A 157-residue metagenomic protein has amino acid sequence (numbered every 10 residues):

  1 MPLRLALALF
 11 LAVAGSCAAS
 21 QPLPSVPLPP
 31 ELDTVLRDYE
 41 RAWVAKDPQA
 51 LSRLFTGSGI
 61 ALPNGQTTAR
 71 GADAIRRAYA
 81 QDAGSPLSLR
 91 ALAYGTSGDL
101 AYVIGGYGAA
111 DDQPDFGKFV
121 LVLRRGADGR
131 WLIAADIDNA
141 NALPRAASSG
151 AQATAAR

Functional and structural regions predicted by a protein language model:
M1-L5: Positively charged n-region of N-terminal signal peptides that target proteins for export
A6-S16: Bacterial N-terminal signal peptides
C17-G57, L143-R157: Short, low-complexity N-terminal intrinsically disordered segments enriched in polar/charged residues
Y39, L51-S52, G59, G71 (+3 more regions): Hydrophobic pocket/interface hotspot
F55, G65-Q66, A93, G106-G108 (+2 more regions): A mature extracytoplasmic/lumenal domain signature
S58-A69, A80-D82: A short gly/proline-enriched turn/hairpin at secondary-structure junctions
A74-F116: Surface-exposed, charged secondary-structure patches
F116-A147: Short beta-strand edge/turn micro-motifs at domain boundaries
